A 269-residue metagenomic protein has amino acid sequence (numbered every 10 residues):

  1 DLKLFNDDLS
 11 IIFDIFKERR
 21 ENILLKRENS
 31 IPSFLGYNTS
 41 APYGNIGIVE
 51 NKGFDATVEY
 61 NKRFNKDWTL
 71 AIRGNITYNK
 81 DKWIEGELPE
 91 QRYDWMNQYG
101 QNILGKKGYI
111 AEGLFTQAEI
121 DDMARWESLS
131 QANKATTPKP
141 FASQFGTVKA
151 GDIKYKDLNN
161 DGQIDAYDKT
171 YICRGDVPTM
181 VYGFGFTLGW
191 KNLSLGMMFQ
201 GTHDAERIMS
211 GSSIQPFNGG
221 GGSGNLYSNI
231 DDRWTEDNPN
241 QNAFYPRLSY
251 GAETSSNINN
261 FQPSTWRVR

Functional and structural regions predicted by a protein language model:
D1-L4, L9-K17, F54-K62, L70-Y78 (+2 more regions): Membrane-embedded beta-strands that build the outer-membrane beta-barrel scaffold
E18-N22, N29-G44, Y167-K169, D176-M180: Active-site beta-strand/loop architecture of penicillin-binding DD-peptidases
R20-K26, D67-T69, D81-E87, D204-S210 (+1 more regions): Outer-membrane beta-barrel proteins
R27-A41, N159-Y167, R247-Q262: Flexible, solvent-exposed coil segments and beta strand-coil junctions, predominantly the extracellular/periplasmic
R27-Y37, E87-N97, S212-G222: Flexible, surface-exposed loop regions and adjacent strand-edge segments of Gram-negative outer-membrane beta-barrel
G44, E50, N61-R174, Y227 (+1 more regions): Conserved small-residue
E50-F54, W68, P178-Y182, S264-R269: Residues that define the transmembrane beta-barrel architecture of outer-membrane proteins
A150, T202-R269: Extracytoplasmic gating/loop element in the C-terminal half of outer-membrane beta-barrel translocons and assembly
